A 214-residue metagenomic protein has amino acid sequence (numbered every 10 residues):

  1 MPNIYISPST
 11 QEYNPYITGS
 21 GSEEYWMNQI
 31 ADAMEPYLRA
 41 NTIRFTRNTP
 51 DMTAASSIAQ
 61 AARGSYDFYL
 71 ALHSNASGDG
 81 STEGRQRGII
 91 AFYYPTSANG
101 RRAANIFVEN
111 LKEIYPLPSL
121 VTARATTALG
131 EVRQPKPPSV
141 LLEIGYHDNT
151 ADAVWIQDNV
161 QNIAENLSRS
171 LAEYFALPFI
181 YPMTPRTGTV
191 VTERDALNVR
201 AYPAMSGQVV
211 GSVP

Functional and structural regions predicted by a protein language model:
P2-I89, Y94-A98: Catalytic-core regions of hydrolytic enzymes
P2-Y16, G64, Y69-G78, T122-I180: Active-site-adjacent mobile loop/cap segments within catalytic or ligand-binding domains
Q29-R39, N99-P116, A153-Y181: Long, well-ordered alpha-helical scaffolding segments within enzyme catalytic domains, especially pronounced
I43-D51, L117-R124, P178-P182: Surface-exposed patches in mature extracellular/periplasmic domains of secreted proteins
T49, L197-P203: Short, cationic motifs built from Arg/Lys/His that form the positively charged side of catalytic pockets
S57, P95-Y146: Catalytic cores of processing enzymes, dominated by hydrolases/peptidases, characterized by acidic/His-rich
I180-N198, V213: SH3-family beta-barrel domains
A201-P214: SH3/SH3-like (including bacterial SH3b) beta-barrel domains that bind proline-rich motifs or cell-wall ligands
